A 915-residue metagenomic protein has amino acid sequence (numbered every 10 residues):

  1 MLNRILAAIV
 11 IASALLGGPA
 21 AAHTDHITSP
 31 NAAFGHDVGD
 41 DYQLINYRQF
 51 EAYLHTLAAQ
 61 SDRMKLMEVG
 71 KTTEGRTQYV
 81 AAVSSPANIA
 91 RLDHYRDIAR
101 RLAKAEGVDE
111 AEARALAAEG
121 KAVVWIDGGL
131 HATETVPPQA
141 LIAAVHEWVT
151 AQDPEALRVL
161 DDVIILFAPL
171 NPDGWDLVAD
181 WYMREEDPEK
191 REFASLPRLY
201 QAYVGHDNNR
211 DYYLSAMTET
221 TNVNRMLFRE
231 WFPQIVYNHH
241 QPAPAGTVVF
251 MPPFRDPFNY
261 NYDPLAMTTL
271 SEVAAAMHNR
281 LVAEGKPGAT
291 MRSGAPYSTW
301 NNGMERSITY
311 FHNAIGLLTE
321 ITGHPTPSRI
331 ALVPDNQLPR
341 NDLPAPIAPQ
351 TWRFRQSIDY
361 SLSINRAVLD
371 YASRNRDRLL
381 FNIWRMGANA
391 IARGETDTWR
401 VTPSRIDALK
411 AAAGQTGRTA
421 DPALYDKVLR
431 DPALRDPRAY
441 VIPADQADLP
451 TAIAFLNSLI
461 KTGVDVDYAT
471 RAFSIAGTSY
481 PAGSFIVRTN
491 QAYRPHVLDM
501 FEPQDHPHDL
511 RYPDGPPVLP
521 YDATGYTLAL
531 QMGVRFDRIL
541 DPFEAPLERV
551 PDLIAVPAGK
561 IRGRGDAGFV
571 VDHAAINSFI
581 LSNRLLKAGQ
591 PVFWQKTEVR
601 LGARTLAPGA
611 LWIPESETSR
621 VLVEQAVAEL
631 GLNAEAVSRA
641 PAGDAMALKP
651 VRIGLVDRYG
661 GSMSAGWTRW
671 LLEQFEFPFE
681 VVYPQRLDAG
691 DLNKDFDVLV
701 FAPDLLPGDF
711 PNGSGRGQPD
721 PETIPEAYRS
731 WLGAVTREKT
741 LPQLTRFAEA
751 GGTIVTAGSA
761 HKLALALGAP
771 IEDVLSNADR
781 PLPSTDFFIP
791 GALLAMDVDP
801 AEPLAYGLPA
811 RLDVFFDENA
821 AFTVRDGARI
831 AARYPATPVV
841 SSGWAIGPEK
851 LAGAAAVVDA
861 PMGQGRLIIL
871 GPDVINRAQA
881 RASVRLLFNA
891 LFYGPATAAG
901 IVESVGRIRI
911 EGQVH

Functional and structural regions predicted by a protein language model:
M1-R4: Positively charged n-region of N-terminal signal peptides that target proteins for export
L6-G17: Bacterial N-terminal signal peptides
G18-A22: Sec/Tat signal peptide C-region and signal peptidase I cleavage site
H23-V163, V204, R210-D211, A216-T218 (+5 more regions): Intrinsic-disorder/low-complexity accessory segments
L130-A132, A168-D173, L214, A243: Acidic, glycine-rich active-site loops and adjacent beta-strand->loop/helix elements that engage anionic groups
V145-W148, V159-R184: Carboxylate/His-rich catalytic cores and anion/metal-binding grooves
F167-N171, Y182, N238-G246, A760: Short, solvent-exposed turn/loop segments enriched in Gly/Ser/Thr/Pro and often Arg
W175-Q201, G205, T221, R225: Active-site-proximal cap/loop segments of hydrolase catalytic domains
